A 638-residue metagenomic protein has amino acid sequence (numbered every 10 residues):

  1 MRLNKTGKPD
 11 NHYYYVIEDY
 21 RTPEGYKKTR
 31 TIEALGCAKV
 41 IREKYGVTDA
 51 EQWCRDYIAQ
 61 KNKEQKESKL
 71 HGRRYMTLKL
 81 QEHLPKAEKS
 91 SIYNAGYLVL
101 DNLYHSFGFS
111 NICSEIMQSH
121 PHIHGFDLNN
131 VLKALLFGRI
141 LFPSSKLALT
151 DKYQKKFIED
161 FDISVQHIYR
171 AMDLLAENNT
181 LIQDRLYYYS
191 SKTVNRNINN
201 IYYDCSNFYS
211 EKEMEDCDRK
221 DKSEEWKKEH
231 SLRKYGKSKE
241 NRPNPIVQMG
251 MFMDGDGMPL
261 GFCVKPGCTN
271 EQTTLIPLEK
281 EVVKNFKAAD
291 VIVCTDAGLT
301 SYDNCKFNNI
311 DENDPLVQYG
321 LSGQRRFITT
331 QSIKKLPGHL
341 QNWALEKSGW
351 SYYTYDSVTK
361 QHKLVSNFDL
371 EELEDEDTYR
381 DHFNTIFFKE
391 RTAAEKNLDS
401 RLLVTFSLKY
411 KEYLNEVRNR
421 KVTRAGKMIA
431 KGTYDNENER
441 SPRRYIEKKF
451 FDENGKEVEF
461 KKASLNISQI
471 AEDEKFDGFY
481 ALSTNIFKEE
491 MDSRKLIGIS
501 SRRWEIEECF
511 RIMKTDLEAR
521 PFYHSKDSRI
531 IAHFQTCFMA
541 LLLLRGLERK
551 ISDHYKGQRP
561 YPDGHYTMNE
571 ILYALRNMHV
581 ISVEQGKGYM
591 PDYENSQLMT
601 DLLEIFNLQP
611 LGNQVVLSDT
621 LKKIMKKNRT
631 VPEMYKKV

Functional and structural regions predicted by a protein language model:
M1-N129: Conserved glycine(s) in the ABC-transporter nucleotide-binding domain "signature"
H12, E24-K27, N111-V638: Anion-binding and metal-coordination hotspots
